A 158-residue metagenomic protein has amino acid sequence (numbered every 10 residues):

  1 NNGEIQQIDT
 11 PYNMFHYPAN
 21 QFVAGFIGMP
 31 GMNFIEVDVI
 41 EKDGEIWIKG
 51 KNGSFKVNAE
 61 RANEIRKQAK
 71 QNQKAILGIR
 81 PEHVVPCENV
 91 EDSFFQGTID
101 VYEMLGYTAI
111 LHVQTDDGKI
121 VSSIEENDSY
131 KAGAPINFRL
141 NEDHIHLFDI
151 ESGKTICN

Functional and structural regions predicted by a protein language model:
N1-S54: Internal alpha/beta loop-helix hairpins
P30-F34, E41-N158: Non-catalytic connector elements of ABC transporters
